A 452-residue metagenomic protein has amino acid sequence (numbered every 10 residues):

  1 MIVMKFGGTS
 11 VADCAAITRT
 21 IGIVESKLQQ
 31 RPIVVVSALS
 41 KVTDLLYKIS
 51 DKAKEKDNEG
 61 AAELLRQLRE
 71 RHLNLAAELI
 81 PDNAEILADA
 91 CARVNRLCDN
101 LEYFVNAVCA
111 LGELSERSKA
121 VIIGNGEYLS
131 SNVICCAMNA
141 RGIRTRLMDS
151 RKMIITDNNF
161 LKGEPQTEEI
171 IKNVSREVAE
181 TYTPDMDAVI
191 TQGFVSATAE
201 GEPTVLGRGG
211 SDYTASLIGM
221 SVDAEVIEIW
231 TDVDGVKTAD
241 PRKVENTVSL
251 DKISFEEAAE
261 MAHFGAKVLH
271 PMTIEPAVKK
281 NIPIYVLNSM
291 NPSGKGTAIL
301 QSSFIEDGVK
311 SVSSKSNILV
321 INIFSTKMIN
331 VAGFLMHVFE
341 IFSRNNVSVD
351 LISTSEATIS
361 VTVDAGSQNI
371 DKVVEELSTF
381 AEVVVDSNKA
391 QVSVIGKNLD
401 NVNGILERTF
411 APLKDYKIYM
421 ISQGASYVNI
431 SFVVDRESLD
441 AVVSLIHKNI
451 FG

Functional and structural regions predicted by a protein language model:
M1-L269, I274, V434-D435: Nucleotide/pyrophosphate-binding catalytic subdomain
L39-S40, K152, V233-G235, I284 (+5 more regions): Glycine-rich beta-alpha junction loops
V226-W230, I284-V286, D350: Short hydrophobic alpha-helical runs that function as membrane-insertion/retention elements
L269-P271, K280, M290-T297: Surface-exposed amphipathic alpha-helical tracts and adjacent flexible/coil segments at the periphery of soluble enzymes
S293-G452: A conserved regulatory-domain signal marking ACT and ACT-like small-molecule sensing domains and adjacent regulatory
